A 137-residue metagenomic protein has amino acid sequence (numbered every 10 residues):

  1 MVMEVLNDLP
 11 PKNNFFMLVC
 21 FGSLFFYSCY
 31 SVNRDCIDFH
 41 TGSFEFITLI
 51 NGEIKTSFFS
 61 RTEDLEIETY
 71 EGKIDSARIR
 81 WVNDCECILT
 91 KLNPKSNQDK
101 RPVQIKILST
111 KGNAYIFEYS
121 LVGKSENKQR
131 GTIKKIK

Functional and structural regions predicted by a protein language model:
V2-L18: Bacterial N-terminal signal peptides that target proteins for export
F25-S28: C-terminal motif of bacterial Sec signal peptides marking the signal peptidase cleavage site
Y30-V32: Bacterial signal peptide processing site
C36-G52: Tryptophan-anchored aromatic micro-motifs
I54-V82: N-terminal glycine/threonine-rich, aromatic-flanked beta-hairpin/loop signature
E68, I116-R130: Short, exposed beta-strand-loop hairpins at the edges of beta-sheets in extracellular/periplasmic proteins
R78-E86, I107-A114, K135-K137: A short, structured loop/turn motif at beta-sheet edges
L89-G112: An anionic, turn-rich surface loop/hairpin at beta-sheet edges that serves as a generic interaction/coordination patch
